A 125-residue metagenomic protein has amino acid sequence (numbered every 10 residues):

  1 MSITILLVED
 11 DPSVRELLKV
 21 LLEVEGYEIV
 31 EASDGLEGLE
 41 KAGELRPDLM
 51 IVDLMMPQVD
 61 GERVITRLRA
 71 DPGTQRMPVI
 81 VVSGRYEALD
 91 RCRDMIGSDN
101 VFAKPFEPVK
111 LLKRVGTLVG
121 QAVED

Functional and structural regions predicted by a protein language model:
E9: Conserved acidic carboxylate
P12-V30, L118: Two-component/phosphorelay signaling modules centered on CheY-like receiver
A32-L36, P108: Conserved Asp/Asn-Gly motif in the active-site loop of CheY-like receiver
L45-I51: Active-site beta3 strand of CheY-like receiver
D53, S83: Active-site residues of response regulator receiver
M56: Receiver (REC) domain active-site loop signature in two-component systems and cognate sites in sensor histidine kinases
F106-T117: C-terminal output helix
